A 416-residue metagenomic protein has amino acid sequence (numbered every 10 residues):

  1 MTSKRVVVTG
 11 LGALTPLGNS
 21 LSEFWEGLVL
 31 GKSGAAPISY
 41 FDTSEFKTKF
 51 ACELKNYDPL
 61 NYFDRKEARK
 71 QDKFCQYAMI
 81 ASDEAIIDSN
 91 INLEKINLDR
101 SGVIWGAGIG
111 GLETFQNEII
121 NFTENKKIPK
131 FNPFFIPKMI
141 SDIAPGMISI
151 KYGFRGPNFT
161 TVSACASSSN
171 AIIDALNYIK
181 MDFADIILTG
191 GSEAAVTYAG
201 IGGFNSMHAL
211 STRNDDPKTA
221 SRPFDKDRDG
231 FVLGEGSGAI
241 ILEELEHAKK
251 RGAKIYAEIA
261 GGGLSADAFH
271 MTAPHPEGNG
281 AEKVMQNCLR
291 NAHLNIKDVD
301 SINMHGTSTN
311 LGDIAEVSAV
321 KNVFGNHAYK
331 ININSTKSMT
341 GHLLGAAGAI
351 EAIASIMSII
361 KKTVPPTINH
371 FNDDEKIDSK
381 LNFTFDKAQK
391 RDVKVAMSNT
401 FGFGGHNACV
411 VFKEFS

Functional and structural regions predicted by a protein language model:
M1-E67, S89, E246-E258, I353-I368 (+1 more regions): ACP-dependent fatty acid/polyketide chain-elongation machinery
M1-V8, K95-L98, A292-D298, Y329 (+1 more regions): Flexible, low-complexity linker/loop segments at domain and module junctions
R5-T9, A36, D215-A292, D300-S301: Condensing-enzyme catalytic core mediating Claisen C-C bond formation in acyl metabolism
V8, W25, K32-S163, S192-I201 (+1 more regions): Conserved beta-ketoacyl condensing-enzyme motif
G10, L28, S82, V103 (+10 more regions): Conserved small-residue
S39, F183-D229, G262-P276, G306-D313 (+1 more regions): Acyl-CoA/ACP chain-elongation machinery
A78-I91, A144-Y152, N158-E193, F231-A253 (+3 more regions): Active-site-proximal alpha-helical scaffold in enzymes
K126-N132, I173, N177, E193-K250 (+2 more regions): Glycine-/small-residue-rich "gating" segment that lines the acyl/pantetheine channel and substrate pocket
